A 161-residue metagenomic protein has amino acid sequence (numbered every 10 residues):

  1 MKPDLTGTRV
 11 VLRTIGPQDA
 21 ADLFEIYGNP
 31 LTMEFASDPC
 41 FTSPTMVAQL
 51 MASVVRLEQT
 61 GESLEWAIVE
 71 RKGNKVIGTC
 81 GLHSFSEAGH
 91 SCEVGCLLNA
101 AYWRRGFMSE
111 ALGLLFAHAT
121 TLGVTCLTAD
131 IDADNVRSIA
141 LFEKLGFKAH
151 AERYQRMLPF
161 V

Functional and structural regions predicted by a protein language model:
M1, S53-V55: Short, P/G- and charge-enriched loop/turn segments at secondary-structure junctions
M1-E34, E65-V161: Acyl-donor (CoA/ACP) binding surface of acyl/acetyltransferases
L31-S53, L64: Conserved GNAT-fold acetyl-CoA-binding loop/helix
R56-G61: Short loop/turn motifs at secondary-structure junctions and domain boundaries
